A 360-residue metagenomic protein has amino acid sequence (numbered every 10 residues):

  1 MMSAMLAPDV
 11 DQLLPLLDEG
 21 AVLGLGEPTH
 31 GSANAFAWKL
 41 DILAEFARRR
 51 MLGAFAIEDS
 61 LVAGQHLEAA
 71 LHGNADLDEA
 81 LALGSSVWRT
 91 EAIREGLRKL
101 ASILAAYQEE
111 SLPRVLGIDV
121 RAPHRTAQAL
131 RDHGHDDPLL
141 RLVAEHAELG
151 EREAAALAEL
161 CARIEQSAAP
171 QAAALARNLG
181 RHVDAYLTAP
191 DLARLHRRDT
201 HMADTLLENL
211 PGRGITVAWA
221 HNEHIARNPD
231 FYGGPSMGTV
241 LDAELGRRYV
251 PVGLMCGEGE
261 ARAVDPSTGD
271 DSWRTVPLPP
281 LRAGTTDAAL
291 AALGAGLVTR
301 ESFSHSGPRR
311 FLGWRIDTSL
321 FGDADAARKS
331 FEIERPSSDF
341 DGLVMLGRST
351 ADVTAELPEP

Functional and structural regions predicted by a protein language model:
M1-P360: Structured catalytic-domain cores with a bias toward divalent-metal coordination
